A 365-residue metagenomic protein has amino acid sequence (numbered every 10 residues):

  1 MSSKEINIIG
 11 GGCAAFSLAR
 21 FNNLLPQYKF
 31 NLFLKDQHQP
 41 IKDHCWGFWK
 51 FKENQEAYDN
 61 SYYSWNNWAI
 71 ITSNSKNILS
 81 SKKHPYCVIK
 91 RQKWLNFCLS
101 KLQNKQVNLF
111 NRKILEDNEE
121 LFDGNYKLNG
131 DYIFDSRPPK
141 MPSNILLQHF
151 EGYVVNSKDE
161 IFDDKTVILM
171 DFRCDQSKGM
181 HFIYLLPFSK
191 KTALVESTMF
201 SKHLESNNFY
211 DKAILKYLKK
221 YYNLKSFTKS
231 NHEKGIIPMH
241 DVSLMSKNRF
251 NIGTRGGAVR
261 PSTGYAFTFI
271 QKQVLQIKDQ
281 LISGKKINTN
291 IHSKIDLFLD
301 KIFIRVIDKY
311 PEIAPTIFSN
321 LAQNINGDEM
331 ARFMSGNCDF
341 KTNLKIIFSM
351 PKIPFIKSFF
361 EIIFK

Functional and structural regions predicted by a protein language model:
M1-A14: Beta1/beta-strand and adjacent pyrophosphate-binding region of the FAD-binding site in flavoprotein oxidoreductases
E5, K29-N31, N248: Residues that mark the start of a beta-strand
I9, F33-K35, F134, G253: Active-site flanking residues adjacent to catalytic metal/cofactor-binding acidic residues
S17, F21-N74, E151, V155: N-terminal FAD cofactor-binding segment of flavoenzymes
K50-N111, E119: A conserved beta-strand/loop capping segment in the N-terminal third of enzymes that catalyze redox or closely related
K105-K225, M245: Predominantly flavin-linked oxidoreductase catalytic cores and closely associated redox partners
D175, S201-I277: FAD/FMN-dependent oxidoreductases across multiple families
Q271, L275-K365: Long, low-complexity C-terminal extensions of enzymes
